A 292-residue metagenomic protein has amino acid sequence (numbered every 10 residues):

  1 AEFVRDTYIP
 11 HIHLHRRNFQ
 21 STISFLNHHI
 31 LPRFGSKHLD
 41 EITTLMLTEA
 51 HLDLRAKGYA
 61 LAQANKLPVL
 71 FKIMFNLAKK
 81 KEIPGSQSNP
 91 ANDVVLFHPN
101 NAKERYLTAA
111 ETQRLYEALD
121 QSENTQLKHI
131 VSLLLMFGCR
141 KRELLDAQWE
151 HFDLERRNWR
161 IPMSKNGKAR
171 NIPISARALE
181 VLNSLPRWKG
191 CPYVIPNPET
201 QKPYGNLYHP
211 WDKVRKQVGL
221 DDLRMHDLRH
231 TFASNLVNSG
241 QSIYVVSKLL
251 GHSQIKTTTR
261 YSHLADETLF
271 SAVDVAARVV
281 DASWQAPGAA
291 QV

Functional and structural regions predicted by a protein language model:
E2-P90, N101-R105, S122-T125, K168-A169 (+2 more regions): N-terminal core-binding DNA-recognition domain of tyrosine site-specific recombinases/integrases
D40-E41, P84-S86, H98-E117, N166-A176 (+1 more regions): DNA breakage-rejoining catalytic core of tyrosine-based enzymes
L45, A56, P99-Q126, M136-C139 (+3 more regions): Long, amphipathic, Lys/Arg-enriched alpha-helical "connector/arm" segment
K80, H129-S132, M136-E143, P210-K213 (+2 more regions): C-terminal catalytic core of tyrosine-transesterase DNA break-rejoin enzymes
Y106, M163-G167, R177-L179, L250-V275: Catalytic-site neighborhood detector that most strongly recognizes the C-terminal catalytic loop/helix of tyrosine
E117, R156, S184-R187, C191 (+3 more regions): C-terminal secondary-structure termini that scaffold catalytic or DNA-interacting sites
E150-N158, D221-D222, Q241-R260, S271 (+1 more regions): Short, polar N-cap/turn motifs at the start of nucleic acid-interacting alpha helices
S164-N183, C191-K213: C-terminal catalytic core of Y-nucleophile DNA break-rejoin enzymes
